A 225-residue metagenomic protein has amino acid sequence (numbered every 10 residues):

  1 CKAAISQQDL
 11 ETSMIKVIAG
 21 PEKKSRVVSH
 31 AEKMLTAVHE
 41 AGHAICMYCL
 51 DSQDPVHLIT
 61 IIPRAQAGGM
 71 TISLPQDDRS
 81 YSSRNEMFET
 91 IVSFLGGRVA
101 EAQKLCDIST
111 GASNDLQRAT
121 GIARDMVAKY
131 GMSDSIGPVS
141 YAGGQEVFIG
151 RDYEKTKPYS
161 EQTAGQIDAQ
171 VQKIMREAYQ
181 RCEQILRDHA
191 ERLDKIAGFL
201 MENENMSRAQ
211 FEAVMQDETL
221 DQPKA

Functional and structural regions predicted by a protein language model:
C1-L10, K16-L35, Y130-P138: C-terminal helical "lid" subdomain and adjoining coupling/linker elements of P-loop NTPases
I5-S6, E11, S83, S207: A diffuse structural propensity rather than consistent per-protein peaks
T12, H43: Active-site micro-motifs of SAM-dependent methyltransferase domains
A31-V38, A44-A225: Soluble catalytic regions of large protease machineries
